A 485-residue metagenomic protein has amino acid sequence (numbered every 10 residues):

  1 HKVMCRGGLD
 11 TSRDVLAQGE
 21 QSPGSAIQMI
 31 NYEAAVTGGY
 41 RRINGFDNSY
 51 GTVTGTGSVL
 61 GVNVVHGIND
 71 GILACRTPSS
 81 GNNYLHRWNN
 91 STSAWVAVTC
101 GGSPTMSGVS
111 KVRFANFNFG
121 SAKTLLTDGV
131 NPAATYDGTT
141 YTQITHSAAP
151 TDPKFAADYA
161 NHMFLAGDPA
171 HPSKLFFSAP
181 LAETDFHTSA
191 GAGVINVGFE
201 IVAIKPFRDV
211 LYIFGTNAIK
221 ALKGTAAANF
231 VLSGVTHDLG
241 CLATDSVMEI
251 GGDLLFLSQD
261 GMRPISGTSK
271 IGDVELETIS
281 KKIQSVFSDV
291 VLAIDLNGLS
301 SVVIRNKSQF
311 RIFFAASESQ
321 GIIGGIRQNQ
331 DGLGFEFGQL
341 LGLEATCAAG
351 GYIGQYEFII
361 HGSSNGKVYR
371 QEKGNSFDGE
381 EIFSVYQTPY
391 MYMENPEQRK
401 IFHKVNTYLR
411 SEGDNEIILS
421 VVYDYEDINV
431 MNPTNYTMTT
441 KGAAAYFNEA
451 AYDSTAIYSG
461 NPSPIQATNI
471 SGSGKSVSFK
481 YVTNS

Functional and structural regions predicted by a protein language model:
H1-V96, S103-A122, L239-L242, E249-D253 (+1 more regions): Beta-sheet repeat architectures centered on beta-propellers
D47-V53, V96-P104, Y141-H146, T188-I195 (+1 more regions): A short beta-strand motif characteristic of beta-propeller blades
S58, P150-D152, Y159, E200 (+4 more regions): Beta-rich catalytic cores
N63, A157, K205, S246-M248: Conserved beta-strand position repeated across blades of beta-propeller domains
L73-C75, L126, M163-A166, L211-G215 (+2 more regions): Short beta-strand motif characteristic of blades in beta-propeller domains
N83, L211-T236: Surface-exposed extracellular loop regions of Gram-negative outer-membrane beta-barrel proteins
V112-H146: Hydrophobic or amphipathic alpha-helical targeting/insertion segments
F155-A182: Carboxylate/His-rich catalytic cores and anion/metal-binding grooves
